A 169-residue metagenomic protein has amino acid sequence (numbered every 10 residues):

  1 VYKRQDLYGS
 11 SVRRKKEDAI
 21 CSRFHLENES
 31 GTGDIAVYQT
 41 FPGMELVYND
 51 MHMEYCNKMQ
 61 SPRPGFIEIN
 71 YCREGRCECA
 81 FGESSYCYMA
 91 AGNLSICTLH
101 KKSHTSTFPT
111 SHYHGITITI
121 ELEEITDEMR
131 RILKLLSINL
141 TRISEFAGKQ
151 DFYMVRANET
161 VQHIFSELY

Functional and structural regions predicted by a protein language model:
V1-Y2: Short, small-residue-biased leader/transition segments that mark boundaries at the very start of proteins
Y8-S10: N-terminal leader/pro-regions and domain N-caps
R13-H114: N-terminal functional module of multi-domain proteins
A80-Y169: Alpha-helical bundle regulatory/interaction domains
